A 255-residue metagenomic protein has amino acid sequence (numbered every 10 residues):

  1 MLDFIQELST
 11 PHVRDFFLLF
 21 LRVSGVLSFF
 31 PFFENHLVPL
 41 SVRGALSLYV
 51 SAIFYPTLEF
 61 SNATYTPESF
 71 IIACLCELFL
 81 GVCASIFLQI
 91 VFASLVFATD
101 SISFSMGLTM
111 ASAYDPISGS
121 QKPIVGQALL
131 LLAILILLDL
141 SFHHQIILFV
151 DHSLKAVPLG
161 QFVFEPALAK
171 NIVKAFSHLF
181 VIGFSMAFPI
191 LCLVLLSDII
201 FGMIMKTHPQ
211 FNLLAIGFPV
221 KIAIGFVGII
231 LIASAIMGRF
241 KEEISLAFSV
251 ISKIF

Functional and structural regions predicted by a protein language model:
M1-F255: Hydrophobic alpha-helical segments and their helix-loop boundaries in membrane and membrane-proximal proteins
